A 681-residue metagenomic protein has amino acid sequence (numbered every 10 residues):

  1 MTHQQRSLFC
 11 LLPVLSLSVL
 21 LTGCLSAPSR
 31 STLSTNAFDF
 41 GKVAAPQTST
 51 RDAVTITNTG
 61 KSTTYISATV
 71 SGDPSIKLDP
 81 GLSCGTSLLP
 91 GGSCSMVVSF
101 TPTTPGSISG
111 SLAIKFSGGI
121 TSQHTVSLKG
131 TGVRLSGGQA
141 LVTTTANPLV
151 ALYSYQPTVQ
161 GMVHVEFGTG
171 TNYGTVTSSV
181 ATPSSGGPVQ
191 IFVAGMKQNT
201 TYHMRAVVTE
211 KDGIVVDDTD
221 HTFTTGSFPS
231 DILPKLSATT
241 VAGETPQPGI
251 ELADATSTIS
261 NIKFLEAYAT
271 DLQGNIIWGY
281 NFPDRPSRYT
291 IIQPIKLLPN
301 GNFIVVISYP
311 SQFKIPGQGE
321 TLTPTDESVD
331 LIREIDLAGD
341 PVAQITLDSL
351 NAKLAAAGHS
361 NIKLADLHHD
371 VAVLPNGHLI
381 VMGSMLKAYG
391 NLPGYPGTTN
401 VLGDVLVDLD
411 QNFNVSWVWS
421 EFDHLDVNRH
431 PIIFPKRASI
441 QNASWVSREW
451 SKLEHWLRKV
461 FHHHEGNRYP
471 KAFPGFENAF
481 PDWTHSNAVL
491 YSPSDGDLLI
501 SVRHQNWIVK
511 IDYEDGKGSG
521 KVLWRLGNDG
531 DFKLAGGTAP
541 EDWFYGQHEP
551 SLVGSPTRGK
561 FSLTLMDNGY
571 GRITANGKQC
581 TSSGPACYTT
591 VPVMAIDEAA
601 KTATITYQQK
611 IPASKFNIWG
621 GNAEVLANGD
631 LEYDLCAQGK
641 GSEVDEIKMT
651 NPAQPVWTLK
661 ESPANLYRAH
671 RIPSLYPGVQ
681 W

Functional and structural regions predicted by a protein language model:
T22-G23: C-terminal motif of bacterial Sec signal peptides marking the signal peptidase cleavage site
P28-N36, K61-V97: Surface-exposed binding patches on compact interaction domains or structured appendages
P28-T59, K129-G132: Beta-sheet-dominated interaction scaffolds and their linkers
P46-V54, G92-M96, T103-L112: Short, solvent-exposed loop/turn segments enriched in Ser/Thr/Gly
T101, K115-G119, V207-K211: Beta-strand-rich extracellular modules
P105-G132: Terminal connector regions
L128-F228: Short, surface-exposed linear motifs at loops/turns and structural transition points
V142-T143, V207-W681: Histidine-/acidic-rich catalytic cores in large beta-rich domains
